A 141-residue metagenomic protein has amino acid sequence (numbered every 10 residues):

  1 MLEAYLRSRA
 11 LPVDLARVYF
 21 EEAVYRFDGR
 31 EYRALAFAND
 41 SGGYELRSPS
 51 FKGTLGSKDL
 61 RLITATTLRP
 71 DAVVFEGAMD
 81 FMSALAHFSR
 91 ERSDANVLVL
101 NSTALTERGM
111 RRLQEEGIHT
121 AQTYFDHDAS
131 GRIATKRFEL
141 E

Functional and structural regions predicted by a protein language model:
M1-R33: TOPRIM metal-binding catalytic domain and adjacent DNA-binding surface shared by DnaG-type primases
A4, M82-S83, K136: Alpha-helical elements of the RecA-like P-loop NTPase motor core of helicases
L6, A84, T123: Terminal peptide-recognition signature
A23-Q114: Phosphate-handling DNA/RNA-contact segment within nucleic-acid enzymes
V74, H119-S130: Acidic beta-strand-to-loop metal/phosphate-binding motif
R92-S93, E116-H119, L140-E141: Structural alpha-beta junctions
S102-T106, F125-K136: Acidic, metal-coordinating catalytic cores used for nucleic-acid/nucleotide bond scission and strand-transfer chemistry
R111-Q114, I133-E141: Short, aromatic/basic amphipathic alpha-helical patches
